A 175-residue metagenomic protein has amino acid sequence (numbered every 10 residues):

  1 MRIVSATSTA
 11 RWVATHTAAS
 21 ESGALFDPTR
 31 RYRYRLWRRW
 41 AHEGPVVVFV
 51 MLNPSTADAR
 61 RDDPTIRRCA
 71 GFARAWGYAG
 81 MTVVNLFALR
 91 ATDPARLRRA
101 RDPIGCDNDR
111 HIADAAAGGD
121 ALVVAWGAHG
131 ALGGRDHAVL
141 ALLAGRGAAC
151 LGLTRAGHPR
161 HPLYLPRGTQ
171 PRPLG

Functional and structural regions predicted by a protein language model:
M1-D63: Active-site and ligand/interface coordination hotspots across diverse enzymes and nucleic-acid-associated assemblies
R30, Y34, D62-A70, D102-R110: Short acidic (Asp/Glu) patches
V46, A79-G80, A121, G147: Residues at the starts of beta-strands that form the adenosine-phosphate
P54-T56, A88, H129-G130: Short, glycine/serine-rich, charged loops/turns that create anion-binding and catalytic segments at active sites
S55-G77: A short mixed-secondary-structure module that forms the rim of ligand-binding clefts
A79-A95: Short connector loops at secondary-structure junctions
A91, L97-G175: Glycine/proline-rich loop-helix segments at beta-alpha junctions forming the active-site rim of enzyme cores
